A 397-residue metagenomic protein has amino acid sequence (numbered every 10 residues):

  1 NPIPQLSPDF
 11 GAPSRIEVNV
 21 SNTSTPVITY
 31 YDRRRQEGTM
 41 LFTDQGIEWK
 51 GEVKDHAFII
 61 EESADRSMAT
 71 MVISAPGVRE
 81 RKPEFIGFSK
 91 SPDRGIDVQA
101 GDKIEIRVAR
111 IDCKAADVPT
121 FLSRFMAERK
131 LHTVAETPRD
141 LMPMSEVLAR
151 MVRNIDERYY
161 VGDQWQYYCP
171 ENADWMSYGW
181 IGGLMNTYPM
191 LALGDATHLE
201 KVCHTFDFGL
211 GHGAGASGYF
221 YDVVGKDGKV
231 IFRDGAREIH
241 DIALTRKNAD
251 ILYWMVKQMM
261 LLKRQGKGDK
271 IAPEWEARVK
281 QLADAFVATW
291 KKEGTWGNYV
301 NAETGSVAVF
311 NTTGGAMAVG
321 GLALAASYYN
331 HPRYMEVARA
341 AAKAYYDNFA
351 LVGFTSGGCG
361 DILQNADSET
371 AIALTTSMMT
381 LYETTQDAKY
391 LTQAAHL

Functional and structural regions predicted by a protein language model:
N1-A277, Q281-D284: Carbohydrate-recognition beta-sandwich/jelly-roll modules in extracellular/periplasmic carbohydrate-active proteins
K90-R94, W165-G183, R233-L252, N298-M317 (+2 more regions): Solvent-exposed loop and edge beta-strand segments that line ligand/cofactor-binding and catalytic clefts
R150-E171, R246-D250, K291-Y299, E336-G358: Extended glycan-interaction surfaces of carbohydrate-active proteins
L193, V202-L210, A216, Q258 (+8 more regions): Alpha-helical solenoid scaffolds that mediate protein-protein interactions, centered on TPR/SEL1-like repeats but also
G211, G218-Y219, D241-R246, W254 (+3 more regions): Extended ligand-binding clefts on enzyme/binding-domain cores
A214-G215, K263, V287, K291-K292 (+3 more regions): Helix-capping and short linker residues that terminate individual alpha-solenoid repeat units
R233-I239, M260-P332, A395-L397: Active-site lining segments of carbohydrate-active enzymes
G315-V352, D367-L397: Active-site neighborhood of glycoside hydrolase catalytic domains
